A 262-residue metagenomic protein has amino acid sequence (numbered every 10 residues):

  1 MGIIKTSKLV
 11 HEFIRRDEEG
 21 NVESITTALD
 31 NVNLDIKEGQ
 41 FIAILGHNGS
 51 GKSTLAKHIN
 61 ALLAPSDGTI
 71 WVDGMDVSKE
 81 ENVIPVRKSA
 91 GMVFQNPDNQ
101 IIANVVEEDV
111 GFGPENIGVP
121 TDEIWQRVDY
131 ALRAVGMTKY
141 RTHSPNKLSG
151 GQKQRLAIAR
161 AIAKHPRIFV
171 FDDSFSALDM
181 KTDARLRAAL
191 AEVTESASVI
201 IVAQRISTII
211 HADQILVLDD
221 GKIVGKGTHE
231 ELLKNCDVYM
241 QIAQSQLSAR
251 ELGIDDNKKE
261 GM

Functional and structural regions predicted by a protein language model:
I4, A28-L29: Conserved structural motif at the start of ABC-family nucleotide-binding domains
L45-H47: The feature captures the beta-strand-to-loop junction immediately N-terminal to the Walker
N60: Helix-to-loop junction immediately C-terminal to a conserved catalytic motif
G68-K79, V86: Conserved ABC transporter NBD signature motif
D122-Y140: Conserved ABC ATPase "signature" region
S144-L148, Q152: Conserved ABC ATPase signature
A163-R167, S196: A short, proline-enriched helix->beta-strand linker immediately N-terminal to the Walker B motif in ABC-type P-loop
K181, A188, E192, I210-M262: C-terminal portion of ABC ATPase nucleotide-binding domains
